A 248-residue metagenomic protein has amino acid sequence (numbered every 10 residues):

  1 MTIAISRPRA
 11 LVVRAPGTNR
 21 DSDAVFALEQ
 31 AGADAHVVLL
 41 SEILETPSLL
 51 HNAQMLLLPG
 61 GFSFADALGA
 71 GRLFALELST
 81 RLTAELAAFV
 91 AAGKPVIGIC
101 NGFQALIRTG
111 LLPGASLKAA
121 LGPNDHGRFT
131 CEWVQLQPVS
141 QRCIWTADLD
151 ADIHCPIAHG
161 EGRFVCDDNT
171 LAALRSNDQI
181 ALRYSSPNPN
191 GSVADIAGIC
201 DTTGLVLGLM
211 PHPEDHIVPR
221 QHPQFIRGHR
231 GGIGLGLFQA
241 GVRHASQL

Functional and structural regions predicted by a protein language model:
M1-I99, F103-P113, P123-T130, V193 (+1 more regions): N-terminal beta1-alpha1 cap of cysteine-dependent amidohydrolase-like domains
T2-I3, E42, S48, L86-A87 (+1 more regions): Amide-donor transfer/coupling interface in amidating biosynthetic enzymes
Q104-R108, G114-A115, W145, F164-C166: Short, well-ordered, mixed-charge alpha-helical segments that flank or form enzyme active sites
L117-A119: Short hydrophobic/aromatic-enriched beta-strand-loop microsegments
